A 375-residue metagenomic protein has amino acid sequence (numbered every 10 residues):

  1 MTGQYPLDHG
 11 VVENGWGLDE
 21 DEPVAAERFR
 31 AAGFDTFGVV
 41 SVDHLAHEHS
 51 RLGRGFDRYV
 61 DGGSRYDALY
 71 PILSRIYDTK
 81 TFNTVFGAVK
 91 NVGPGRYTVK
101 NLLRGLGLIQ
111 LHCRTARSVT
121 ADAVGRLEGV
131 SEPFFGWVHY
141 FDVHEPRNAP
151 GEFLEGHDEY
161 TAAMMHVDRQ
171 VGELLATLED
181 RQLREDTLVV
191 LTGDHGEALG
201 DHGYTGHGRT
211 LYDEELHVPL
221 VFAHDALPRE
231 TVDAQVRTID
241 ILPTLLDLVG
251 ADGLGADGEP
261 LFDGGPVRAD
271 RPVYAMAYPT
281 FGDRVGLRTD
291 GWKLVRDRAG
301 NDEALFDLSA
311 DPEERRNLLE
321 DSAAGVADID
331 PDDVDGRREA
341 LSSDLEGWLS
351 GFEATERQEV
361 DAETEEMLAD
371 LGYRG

Functional and structural regions predicted by a protein language model:
M1-G375: Catalytic domains that recognize anionic headgroups
